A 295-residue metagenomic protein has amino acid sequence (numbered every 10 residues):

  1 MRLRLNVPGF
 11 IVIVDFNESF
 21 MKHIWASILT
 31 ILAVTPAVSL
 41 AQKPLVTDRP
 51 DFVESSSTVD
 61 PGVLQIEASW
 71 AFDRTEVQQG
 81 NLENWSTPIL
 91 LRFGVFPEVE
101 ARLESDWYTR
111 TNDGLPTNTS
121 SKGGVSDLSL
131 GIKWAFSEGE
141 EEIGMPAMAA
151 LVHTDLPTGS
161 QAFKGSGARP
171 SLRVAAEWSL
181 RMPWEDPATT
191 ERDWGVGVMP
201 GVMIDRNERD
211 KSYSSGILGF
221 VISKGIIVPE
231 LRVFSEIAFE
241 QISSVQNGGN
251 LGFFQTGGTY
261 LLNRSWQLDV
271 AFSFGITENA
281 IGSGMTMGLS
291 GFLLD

Functional and structural regions predicted by a protein language model:
M1-V46: Cleavable N-terminal export/targeting peptides
A41-D295: Transmembrane beta-barrel domains of Gram-negative outer membranes and organellar outer membranes
